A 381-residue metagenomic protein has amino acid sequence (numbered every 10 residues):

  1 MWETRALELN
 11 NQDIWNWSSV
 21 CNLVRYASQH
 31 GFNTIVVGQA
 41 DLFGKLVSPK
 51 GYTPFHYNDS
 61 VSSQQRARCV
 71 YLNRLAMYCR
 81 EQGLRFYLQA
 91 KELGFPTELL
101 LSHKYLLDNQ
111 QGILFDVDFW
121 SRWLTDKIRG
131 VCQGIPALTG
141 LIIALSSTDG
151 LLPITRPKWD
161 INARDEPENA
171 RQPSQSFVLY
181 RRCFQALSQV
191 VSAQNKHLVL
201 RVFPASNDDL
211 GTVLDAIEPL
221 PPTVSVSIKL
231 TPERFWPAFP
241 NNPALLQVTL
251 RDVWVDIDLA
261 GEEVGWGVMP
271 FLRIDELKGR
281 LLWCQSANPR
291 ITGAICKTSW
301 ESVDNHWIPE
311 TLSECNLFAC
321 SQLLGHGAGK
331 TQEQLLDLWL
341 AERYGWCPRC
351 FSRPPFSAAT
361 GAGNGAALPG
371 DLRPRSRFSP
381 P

Functional and structural regions predicted by a protein language model:
M1-A238, V264-V268, T298-H326, A358 (+1 more regions): Aromatic-lined carbohydrate-binding surfaces of glycoside hydrolases
S28-Q29, Q285-A287: Non-catalytic positions within long, well-ordered alpha-helices that form the structural scaffold/packing of enzyme
T97-E98, V248-L281, C296-W300: Active-site clefts of carbohydrate-active enzymes
L138, I291, C347-P348: A broad structural signal for short, well-ordered beta-strand segments within beta-sheet-rich domains
T212-D256, G267, G279, Q285-S286 (+1 more regions): Extended ligand-binding clefts on enzyme/binding-domain cores
A287, T292-G293, K297: Extended, compositionally biased alpha-helical segments that mediate assembly or anchoring
L323-A362: Aromatic- and carboxylate-lined catalytic core of secreted/periplasmic carbohydrate-active enzymes
